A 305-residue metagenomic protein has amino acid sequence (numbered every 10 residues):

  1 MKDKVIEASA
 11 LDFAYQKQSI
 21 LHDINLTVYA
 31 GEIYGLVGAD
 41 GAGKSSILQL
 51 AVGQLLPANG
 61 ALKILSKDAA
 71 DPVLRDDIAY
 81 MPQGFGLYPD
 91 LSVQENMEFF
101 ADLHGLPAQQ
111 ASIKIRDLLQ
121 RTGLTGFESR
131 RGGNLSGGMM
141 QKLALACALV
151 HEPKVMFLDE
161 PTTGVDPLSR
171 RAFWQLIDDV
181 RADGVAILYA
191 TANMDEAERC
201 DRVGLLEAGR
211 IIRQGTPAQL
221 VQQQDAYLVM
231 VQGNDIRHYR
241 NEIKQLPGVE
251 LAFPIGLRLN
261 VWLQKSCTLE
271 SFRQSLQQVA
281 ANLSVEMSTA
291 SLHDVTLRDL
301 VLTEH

Functional and structural regions predicted by a protein language model:
V52: Helix-to-loop junction immediately C-terminal to a conserved catalytic motif
G60-L74: Conserved ABC transporter NBD signature motif
E98, D102, Q109-F127: Conserved ABC ATPase "signature" region
R131-L135: Conserved ABC ATPase signature
M156-E160: Catalytic Walker B motif of ABC-type/P-loop ATPase nucleotide-binding domains
